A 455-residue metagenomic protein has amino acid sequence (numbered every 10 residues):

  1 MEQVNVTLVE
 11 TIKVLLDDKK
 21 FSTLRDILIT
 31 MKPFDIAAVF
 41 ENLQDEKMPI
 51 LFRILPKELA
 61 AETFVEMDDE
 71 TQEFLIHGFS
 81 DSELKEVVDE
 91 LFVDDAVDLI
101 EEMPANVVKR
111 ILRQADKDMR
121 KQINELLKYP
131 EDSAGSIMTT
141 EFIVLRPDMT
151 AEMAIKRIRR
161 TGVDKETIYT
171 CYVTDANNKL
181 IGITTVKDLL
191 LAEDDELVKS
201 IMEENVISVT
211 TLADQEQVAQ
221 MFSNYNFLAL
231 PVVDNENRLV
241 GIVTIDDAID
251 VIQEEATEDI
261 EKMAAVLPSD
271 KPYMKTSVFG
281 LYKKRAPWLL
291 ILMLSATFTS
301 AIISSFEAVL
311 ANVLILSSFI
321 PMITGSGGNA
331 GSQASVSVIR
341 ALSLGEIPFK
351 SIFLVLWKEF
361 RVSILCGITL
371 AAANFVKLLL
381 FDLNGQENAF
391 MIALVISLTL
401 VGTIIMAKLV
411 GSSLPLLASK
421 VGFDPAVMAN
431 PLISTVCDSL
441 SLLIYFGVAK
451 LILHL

Functional and structural regions predicted by a protein language model:
M1-L267: Hydrophobic packing positions in regular secondary-structure scaffolds
D148, E258-M406, S413-V436, I444-L455: Alpha-helical transmembrane segments and their membrane-interface boundaries that form or gate the permeation pathway
